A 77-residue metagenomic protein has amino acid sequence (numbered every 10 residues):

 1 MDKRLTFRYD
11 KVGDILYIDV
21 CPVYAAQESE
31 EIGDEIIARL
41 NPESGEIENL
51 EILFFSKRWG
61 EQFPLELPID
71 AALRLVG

Functional and structural regions predicted by a protein language model:
F7, A38-R39: A residue-level detector for well-ordered beta-strand positions
D10-K11, N41-P42: Short, acidic, Ser/Thr-enriched surface-loop or helix-capping motifs
I15-V20: Short, aliphatic-rich beta-strand segments
V23-A26, F54-S56: Short, surface-exposed beta-strand-loop junctions and turns on beta-sheet-rich folds
I32-E35: Short, small/polar residue-rich loop motifs at catalytic or cofactor-binding pockets
F54-G77: C-terminal structural segments of small proteins and small subunits
